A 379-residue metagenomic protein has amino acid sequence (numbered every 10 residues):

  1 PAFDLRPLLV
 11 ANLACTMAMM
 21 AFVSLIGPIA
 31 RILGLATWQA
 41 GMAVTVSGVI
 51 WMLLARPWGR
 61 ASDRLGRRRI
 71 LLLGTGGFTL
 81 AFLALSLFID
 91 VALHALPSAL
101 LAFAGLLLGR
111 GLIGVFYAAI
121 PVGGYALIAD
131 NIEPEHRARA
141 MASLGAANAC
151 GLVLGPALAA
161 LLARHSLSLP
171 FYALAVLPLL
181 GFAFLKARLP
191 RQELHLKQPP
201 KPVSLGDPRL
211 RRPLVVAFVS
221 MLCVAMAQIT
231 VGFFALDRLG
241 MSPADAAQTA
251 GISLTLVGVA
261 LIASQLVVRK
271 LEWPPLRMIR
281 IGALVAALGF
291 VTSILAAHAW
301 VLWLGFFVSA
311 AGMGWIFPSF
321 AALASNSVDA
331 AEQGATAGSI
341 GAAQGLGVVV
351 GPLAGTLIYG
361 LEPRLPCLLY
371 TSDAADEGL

Functional and structural regions predicted by a protein language model:
A2-G48, A225-R238: Helix-loop boundary and gating motifs at the non-cytosolic
A36-V46, M241-V257: Loop-to-transmembrane helix entry
W51-L53, A250-L271: Transmembrane alpha-helices of Major Facilitator/SLC transporters
G77-A99, A286-A297: C-terminal ends and interior cores of transmembrane alpha-helices in multi-pass membrane transporters/permeases
L96-A119, L302-W315: Hydrophobic core of transmembrane alpha-helices in multi-pass small-molecule transporters, especially MFS/SLC-type
G109-A147: Cytoplasmic helix-loop-helix junction between adjacent transmembrane helices in 12-TM secondary transporters
M278-F317: C-terminal transmembrane helical hairpin of 12-TM major facilitator-type secondary transporters
Y370-D376: Conserved small/polar residues in nucleotide/adenosyl-binding loops
